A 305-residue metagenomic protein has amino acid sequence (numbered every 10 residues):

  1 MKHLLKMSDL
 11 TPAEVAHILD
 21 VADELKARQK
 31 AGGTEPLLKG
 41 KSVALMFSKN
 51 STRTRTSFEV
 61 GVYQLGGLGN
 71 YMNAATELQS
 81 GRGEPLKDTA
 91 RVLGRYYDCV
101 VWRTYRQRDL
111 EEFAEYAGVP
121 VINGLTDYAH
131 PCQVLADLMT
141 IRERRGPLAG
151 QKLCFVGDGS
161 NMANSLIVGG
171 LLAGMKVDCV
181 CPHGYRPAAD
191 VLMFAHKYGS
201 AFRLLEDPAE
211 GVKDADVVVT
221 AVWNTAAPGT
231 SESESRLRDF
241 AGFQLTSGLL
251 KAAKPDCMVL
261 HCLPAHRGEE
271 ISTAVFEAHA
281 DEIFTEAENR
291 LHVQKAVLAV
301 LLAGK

Functional and structural regions predicted by a protein language model:
M1-T56, V60: Positively charged, low-complexity intrinsically disordered leader regions
S42-V43, F47-Y96: Active-site cofactor/substrate anionic-group-binding motifs, chiefly glycine- and Lys/Arg-rich phosphate-binding loops
S48-V60, E143-A221, A227: Glycine-rich phosphate/diphosphate-binding loop of Rossmann-like nucleotide-binding domains
N70-L93, Y116, L166-G169, R186-S200: Active-site-proximal loop->helix
G81, D98-G169, H261: Anion-binding alpha/beta catalytic cores of soluble intermediary-metabolism enzymes, centered on
H196-A274: Rossmann-like adenosine-cofactor binding region
D256-C257, C262-K305: Adenosine-phosphate binding glycine-rich loop
